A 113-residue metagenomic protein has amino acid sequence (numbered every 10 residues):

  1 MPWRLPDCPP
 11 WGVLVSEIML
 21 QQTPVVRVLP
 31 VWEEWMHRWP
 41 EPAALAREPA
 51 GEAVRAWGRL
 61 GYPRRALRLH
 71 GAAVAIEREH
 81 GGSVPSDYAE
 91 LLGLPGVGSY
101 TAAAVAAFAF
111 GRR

Functional and structural regions predicted by a protein language model:
M1-R113: Catalytic cores of DNA base-excision repair glycosylases
